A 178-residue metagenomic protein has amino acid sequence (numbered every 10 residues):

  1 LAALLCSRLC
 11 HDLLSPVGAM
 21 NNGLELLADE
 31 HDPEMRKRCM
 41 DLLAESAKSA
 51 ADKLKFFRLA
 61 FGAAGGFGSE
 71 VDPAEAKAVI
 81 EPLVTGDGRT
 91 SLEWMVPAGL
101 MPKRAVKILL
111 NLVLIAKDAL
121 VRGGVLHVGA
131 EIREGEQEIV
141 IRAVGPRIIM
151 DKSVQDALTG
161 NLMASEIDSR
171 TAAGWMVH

Functional and structural regions predicted by a protein language model:
A3-E30, K103-I132: Conserved ATP-binding N-box helix of the HATPase_c
L13-P16, M20, R38, L42-A47 (+3 more regions): Structured catalytic cores of enzymes that bind and process phosphorylated ligands/cofactors
L27-C39: Conserved catalytic segment of histidine kinase HATPase_c domains, centered on the N-box/ATP-lid region
R36-T90: Conserved DHp (HisKA) dimerization/phosphotransfer helix of two-component histidine kinases, i.e., the long coiled-coil
E93-L100: Conserved catalytic submotifs in the C-terminal HATPase_c
P102, A119-L120, E166-H178: Bergerat-fold GHKL/Histidine-kinase-like ATPase
R133-G174: Glycine-rich/acidic phosphate-handling loop/turn and adjacent ATP-lid/helix of nucleotide-binding kinase/ATPase domains
